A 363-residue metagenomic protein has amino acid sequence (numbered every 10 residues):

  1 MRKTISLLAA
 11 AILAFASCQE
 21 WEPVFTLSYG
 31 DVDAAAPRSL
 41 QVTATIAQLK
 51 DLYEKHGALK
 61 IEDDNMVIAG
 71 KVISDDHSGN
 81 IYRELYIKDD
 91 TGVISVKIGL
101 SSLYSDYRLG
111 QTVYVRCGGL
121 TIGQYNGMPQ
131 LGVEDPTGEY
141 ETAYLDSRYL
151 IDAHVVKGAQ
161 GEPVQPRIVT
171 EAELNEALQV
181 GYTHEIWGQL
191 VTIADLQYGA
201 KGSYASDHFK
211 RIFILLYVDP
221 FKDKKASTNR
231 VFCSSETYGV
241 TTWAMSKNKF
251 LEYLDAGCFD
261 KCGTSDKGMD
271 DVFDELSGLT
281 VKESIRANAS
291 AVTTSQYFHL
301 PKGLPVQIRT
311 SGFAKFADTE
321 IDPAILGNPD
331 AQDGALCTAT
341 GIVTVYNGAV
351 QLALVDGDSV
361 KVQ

Functional and structural regions predicted by a protein language model:
R2-L8: Sec-dependent signal peptide recognition, specifically the positively charged N-region followed immediately by
A14-S17: C-terminal motif of bacterial Sec signal peptides marking the signal peptidase cleavage site
Q19-Y82, Y86-Q363: OB-fold nucleic-acid-binding modules
